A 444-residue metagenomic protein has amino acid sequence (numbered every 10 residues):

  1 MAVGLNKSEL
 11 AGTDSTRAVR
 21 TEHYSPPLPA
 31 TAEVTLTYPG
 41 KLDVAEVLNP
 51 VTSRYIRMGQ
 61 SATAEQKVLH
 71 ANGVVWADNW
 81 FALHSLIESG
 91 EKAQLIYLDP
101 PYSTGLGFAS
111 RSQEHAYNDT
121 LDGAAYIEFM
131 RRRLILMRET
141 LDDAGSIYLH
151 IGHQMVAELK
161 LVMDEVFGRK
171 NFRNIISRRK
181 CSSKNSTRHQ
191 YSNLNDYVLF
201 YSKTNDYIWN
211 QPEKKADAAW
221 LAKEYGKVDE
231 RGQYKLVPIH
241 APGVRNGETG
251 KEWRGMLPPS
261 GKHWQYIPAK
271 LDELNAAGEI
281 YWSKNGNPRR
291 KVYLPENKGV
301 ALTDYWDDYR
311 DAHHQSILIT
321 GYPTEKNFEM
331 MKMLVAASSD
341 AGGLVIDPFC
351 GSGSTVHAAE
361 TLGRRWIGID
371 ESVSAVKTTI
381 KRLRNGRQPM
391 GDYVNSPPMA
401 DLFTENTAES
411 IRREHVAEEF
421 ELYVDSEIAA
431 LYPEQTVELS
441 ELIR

Functional and structural regions predicted by a protein language model:
M1-N205, V292-R444: S-adenosyl-L-methionine-dependent nucleic acid methyltransferase catalytic domains
Y197, S202-I317: Active-site-adjacent helix-turn-beta-strand microarchitecture at beta-sheet edges that either contains or buttresses
